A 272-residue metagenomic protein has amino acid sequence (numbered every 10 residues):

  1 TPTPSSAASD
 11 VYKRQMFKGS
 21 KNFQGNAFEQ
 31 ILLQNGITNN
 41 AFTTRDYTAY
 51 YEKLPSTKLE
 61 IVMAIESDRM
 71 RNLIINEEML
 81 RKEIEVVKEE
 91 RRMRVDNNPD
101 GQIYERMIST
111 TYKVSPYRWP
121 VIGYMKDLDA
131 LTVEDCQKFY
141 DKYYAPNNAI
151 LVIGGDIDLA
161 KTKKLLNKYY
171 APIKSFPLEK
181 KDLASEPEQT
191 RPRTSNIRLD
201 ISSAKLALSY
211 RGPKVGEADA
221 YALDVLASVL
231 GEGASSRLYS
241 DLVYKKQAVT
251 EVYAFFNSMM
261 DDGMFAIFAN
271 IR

Functional and structural regions predicted by a protein language model:
T1-A8, Y12: Single conserved hydrophobic/aromatic residue that forms the stacking wall/gate of nucleotide- or nucleobase-binding
S6, N22-K58, R94-N148, P172-E217 (+1 more regions): Non-catalytic beta-strand/loop surface segments
K13, A145-I150, Y221-A222: Short, surface-exposed connector motifs at secondary-structure boundaries
S67-E77, Y169-P177, K246: A common structural junction motif
N72, L159-A160, K214-E217: Short beta-strands and strand-coil junctions in structured, solvent-facing domains, enriched
I84, V133-Y169: Non-catalytic, conformational "gating/processing" segments within enzyme and secreted inhibitor domains
